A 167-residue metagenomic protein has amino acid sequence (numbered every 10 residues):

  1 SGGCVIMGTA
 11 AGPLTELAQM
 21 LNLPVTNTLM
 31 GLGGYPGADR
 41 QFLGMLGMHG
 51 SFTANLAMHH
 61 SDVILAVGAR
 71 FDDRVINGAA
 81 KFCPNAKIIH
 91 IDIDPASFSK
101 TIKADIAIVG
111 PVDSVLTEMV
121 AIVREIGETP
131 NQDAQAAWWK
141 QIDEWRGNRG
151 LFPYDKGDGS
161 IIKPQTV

Functional and structural regions predicted by a protein language model:
S1-G2, V67-G68, P111: Glycine-rich, N-terminal phosphate-binding loop of Rossmann-like dinucleotide-binding domains
S1-R40, V63, V120, A136-V167: Cofactor-pocket helix-loop regions in the catalytic cores of large enzyme subunits
I6-A10, L32-P36, D72-V75, A96-S99 (+1 more regions): Flexible loop/turn segments at secondary-structure boundaries
A10-P13, I76-A80, T101-K103, V120-A121: Short amphipathic alpha-helical segments
N27-L29, R40-L46, I64, T101 (+1 more regions): Short glycine- and Lys/Arg-enriched binding-loop motifs that mark or flank ligand-binding interfaces
G31-G50, A57: Active-site rim loops that border cofactor/substrate pockets in soluble metabolic enzymes
G47-F98, I106: Phosphate/diphosphate-binding loops
N85-V167: Phosphate/pyrophosphate-binding active-site segments
